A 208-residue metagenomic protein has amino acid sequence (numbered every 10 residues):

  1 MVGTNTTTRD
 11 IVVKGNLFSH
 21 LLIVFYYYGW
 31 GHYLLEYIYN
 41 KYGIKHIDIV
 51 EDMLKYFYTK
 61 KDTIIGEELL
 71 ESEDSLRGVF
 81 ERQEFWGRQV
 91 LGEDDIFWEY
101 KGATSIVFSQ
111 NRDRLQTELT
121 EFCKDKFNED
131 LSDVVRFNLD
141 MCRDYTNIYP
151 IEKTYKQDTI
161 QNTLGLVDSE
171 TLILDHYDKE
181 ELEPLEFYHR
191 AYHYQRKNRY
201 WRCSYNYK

Functional and structural regions predicted by a protein language model:
M1-G31, I44-E121, D125: Radical SAM enzyme [4Fe-4S]-AdoMet core and its adjacent flexible, acidic and glycine-rich loops/tails across
M1-K45, I49-D52, K156, E170-K208: A structural motif corresponding to the C-terminal lobe/cap of the Radical SAM core domain
N40-G43, F57-E71, N162-L172, F187 (+1 more regions): Short, surface-exposed, charge-dense and proline/glycine-enriched linear segments
G87, L91-K208: Charge-dense, extended regions
